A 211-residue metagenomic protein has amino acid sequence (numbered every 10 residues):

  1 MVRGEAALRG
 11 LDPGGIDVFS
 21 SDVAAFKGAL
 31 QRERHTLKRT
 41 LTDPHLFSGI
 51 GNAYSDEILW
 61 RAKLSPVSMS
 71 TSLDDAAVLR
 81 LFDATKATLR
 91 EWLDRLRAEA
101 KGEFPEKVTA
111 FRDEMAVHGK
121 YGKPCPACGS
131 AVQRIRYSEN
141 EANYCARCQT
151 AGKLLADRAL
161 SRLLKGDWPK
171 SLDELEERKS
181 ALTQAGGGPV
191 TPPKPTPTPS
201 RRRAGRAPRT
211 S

Functional and structural regions predicted by a protein language model:
M1-L64, M69-S72, A76, L81: Phosphate/anion-contacting hairpin/loop surfaces
D12-F19, L30-R34, H45, K86-L89 (+5 more regions): Generic secondary-structure transition motif, activating predominantly at the C-termini of alpha-helices
K27, E33-R34, E57, E103 (+2 more regions): Intrinsically disordered, low-complexity segments enriched in polar/charged residues with Gly/Pro, especially when
E33-L37, S48, T88, W92-E99 (+3 more regions): Short secondary-structure junctions and interdomain/linker hinges
D43, D75-A76, A98, G102 (+2 more regions): Flexible domain-boundary/linker segments
D56, L79, D83-R90, P126 (+2 more regions): A broad, structural surface signal
K63-G119, L172-Q184: A broadly conserved sequence feature marking short terminus-proximal activation segments in nucleic acid-centric
F111-S211: Low-complexity, acidic/Ser/Thr- and charged residue-rich accessory regions of DNA metabolism proteins
